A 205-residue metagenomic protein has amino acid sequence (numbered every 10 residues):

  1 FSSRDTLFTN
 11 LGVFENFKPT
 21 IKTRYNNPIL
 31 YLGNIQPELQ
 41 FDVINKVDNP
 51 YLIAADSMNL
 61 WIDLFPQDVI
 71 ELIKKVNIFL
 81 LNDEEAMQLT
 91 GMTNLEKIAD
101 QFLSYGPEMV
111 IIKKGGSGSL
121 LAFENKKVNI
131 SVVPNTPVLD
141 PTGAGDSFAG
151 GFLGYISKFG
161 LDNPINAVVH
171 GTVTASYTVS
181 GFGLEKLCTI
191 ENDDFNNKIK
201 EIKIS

Functional and structural regions predicted by a protein language model:
F1-L32, V43-L52, D194-S205: Conserved N-terminal subdomain of the carbohydrate kinase-like
G12-Y25, L60-L64, I70, S157-L161: Short, flexible, glycine-rich and Lys/Arg-enriched loop motifs at helix boundaries that contact anionic partners
N16, L39-Q40, F65, L95: Amphipathic coiled-coil/heptad-repeat helices and related helical stalk/stem segments that mediate oligomerization
G33-N34, N82: Short, well-ordered coil/turn residues at beta-beta hairpins and beta-strand->alpha-helix junctions within
N34-L39, M58-I62: Short beta->alpha connector loops
L39-D42, Q88-L89, L120, G151: Phosphate- and divalent-cation-binding pockets in alpha/beta enzyme and binding domains that engage nucleotide-derived
P50-L52, N59-N129: Conserved phosphate/ATP/ADP-binding segment of small-molecule kinases
E96-S205: Conserved phosphate-binding/catalytic region of the ribokinase-like
